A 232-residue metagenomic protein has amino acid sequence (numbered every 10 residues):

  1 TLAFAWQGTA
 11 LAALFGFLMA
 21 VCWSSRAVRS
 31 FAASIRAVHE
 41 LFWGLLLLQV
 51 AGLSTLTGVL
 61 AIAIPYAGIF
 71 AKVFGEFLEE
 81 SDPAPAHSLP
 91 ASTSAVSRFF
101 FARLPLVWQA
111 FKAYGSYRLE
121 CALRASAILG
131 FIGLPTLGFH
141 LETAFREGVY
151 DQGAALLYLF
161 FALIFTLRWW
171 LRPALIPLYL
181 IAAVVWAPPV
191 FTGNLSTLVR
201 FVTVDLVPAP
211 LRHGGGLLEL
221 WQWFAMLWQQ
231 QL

Functional and structural regions predicted by a protein language model:
T1, V204-Q231: Interfacial loop/helix-cap signal at membrane boundaries in integral membrane proteins
T1-V21, M226-L232: Transmembrane alpha-helix signature in integral membrane proteins
A13-R26, F31, P210, L217-W223: Hydrophobic transmembrane alpha-helix segments characteristic of membrane transport and insertion machinery
F17, V21, L45-Q49, G58 (+3 more regions): Transmembrane alpha-helix boundary and packing residues in multipass membrane permease domains and related
S25-A27, R36-W43, L53-S54, L123 (+2 more regions): Transmembrane alpha-helices and adjacent helix-loop boundaries
A32-Y66: Generic hydrophobic transmembrane alpha-helix motif, especially the helices
S54-R118, A122-A125: Membrane-cytosol interface at the C-terminal ends of specific transmembrane alpha-helices in multi-pass membrane
L137-A174: Hydrophobic alpha-helical transmembrane segments of polytopic membrane proteins
